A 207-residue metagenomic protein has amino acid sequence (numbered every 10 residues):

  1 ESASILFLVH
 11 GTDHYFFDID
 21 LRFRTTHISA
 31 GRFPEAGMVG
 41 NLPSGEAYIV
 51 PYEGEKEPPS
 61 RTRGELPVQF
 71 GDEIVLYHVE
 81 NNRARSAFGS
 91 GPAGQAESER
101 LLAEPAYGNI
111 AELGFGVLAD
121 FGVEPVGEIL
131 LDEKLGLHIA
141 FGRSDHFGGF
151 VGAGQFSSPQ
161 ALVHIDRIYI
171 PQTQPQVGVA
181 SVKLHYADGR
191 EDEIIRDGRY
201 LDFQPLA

Functional and structural regions predicted by a protein language model:
E1-E73, E80, S86, V182-A207: Active-site bordering "gate/hinge" segments that shape substrate access to catalytic or cofactor-binding pockets
A3-F7, P125-I129, L135-A207: Charged, compositionally biased interaction regions
M38-N41, V50-E53, V117-L118, R143-F147 (+1 more regions): Short C-terminal domain-edge/linker segments immediately following a structured domain
S44-A47, K56, G89-Q95, G116-A119 (+1 more regions): A short linear-motif detector with a strong N-terminal bias
E53-E57, P67, L101-L102, G127-I129 (+1 more regions): A generic local secondary-structure boundary/capping motif
E57-S60, A106, I129-D132, P175-Q176: Solvent-exposed alpha-helices and their adjacent loops that cap or buttress functional pockets in soluble metabolic
P67, H78, H138-A140: Structured core elements
S86-F150: Dual-mode signal for accessory low-complexity, basic/Gly-rich regions
